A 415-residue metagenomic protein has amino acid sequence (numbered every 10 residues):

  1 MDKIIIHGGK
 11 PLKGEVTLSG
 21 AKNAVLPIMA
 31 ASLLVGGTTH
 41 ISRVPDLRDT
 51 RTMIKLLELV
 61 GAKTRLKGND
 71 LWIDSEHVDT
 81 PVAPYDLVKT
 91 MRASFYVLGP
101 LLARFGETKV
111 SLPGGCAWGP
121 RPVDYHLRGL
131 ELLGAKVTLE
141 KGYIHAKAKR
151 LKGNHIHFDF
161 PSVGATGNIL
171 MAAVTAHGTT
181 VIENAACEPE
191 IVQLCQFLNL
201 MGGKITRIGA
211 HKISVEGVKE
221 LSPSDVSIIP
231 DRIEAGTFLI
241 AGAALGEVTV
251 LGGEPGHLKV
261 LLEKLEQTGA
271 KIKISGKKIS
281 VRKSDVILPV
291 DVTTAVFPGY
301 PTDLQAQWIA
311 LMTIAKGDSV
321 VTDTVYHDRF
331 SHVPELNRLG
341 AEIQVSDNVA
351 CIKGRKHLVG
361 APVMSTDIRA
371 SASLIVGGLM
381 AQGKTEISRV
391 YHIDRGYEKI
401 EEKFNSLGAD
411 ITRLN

Functional and structural regions predicted by a protein language model:
M1-N415: Short, structured segments at the rim of ligand-binding sites
